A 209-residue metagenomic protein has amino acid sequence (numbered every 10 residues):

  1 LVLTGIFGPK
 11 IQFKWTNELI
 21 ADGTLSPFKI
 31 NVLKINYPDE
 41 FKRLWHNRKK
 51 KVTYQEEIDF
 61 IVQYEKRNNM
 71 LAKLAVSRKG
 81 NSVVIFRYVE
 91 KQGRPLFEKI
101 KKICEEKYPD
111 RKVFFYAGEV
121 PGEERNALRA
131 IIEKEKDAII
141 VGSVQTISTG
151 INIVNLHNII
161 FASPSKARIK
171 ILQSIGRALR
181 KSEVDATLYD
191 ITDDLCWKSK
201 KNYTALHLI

Functional and structural regions predicted by a protein language model:
L1-N31: Post-DEXD/H (motif II) to motif III coupling segment of the RecA-like Helicase ATP-binding lobe
F7-K10, L25-K29, P109-R111, V154-N158 (+1 more regions): Short glycine-/polar-rich loops that comprise or flank the Walker A/P-loop and associated switch/sensor motifs
S26-Q55, I100, Y108: Short, basic/glycine-rich phosphate-binding loops at helix/coil junctions that contact nucleotide phosphates
R48-R87, K91-E105: Conserved interdomain hinge at the start of the Helicase C-terminal
E56, S182-I209: C-terminal helicase lobe
R111-S148: Conserved helicase ATPase core of P-loop NTP-dependent helicases/translocases
G142, I151-P164, A186-D190: A short beta-strand element within the Helicase C-terminal
K166-A186: Conserved SF2 helicase motif VI
